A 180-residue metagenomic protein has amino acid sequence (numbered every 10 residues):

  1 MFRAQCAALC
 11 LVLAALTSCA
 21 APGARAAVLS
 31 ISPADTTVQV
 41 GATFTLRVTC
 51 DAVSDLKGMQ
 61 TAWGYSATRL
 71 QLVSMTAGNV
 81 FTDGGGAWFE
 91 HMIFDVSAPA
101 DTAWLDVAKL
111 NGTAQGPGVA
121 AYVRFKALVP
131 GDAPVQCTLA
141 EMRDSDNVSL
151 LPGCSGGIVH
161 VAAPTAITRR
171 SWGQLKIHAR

Functional and structural regions predicted by a protein language model:
M1-A8: Positively charged n-region of N-terminal signal peptides that target proteins for export
Q5, A21-P22: Intrinsically disordered, low-complexity serine/threonine-rich segments
A8-S18: Bacterial N-terminal signal peptides
P22-R180: Acidic, low-complexity intrinsically disordered segments
